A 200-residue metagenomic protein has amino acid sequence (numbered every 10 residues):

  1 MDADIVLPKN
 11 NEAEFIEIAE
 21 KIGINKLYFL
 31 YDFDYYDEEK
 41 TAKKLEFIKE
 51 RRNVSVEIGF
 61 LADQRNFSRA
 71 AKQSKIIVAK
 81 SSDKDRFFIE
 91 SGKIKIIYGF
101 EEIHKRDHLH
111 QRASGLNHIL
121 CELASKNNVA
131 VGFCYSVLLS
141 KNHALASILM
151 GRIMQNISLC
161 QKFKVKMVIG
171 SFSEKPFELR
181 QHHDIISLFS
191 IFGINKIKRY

Functional and structural regions predicted by a protein language model:
M1-N53, Q64-S74, R86-Y200: Charged catalytic cores and adjacent phosphate/nucleic-acid-binding surfaces used for phosphate/nucleic-acid chemistry
S55-Q64, K80-S82: A glycine-rich, hydrophobic loop/mini-helix early in the fold
